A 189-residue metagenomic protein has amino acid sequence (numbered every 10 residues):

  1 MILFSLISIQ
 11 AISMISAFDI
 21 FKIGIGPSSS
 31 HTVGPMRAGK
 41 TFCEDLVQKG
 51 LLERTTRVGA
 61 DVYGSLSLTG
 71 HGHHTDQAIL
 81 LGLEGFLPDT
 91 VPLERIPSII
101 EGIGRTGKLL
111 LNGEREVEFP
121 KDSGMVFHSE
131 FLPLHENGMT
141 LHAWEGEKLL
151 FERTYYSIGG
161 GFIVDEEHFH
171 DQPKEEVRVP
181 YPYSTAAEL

Functional and structural regions predicted by a protein language model:
M1-I12: N-terminal amphipathic/basic-hydrophobic helices that include classical n-h-c signal peptides and signal-anchor
Q10-G24, G59-D61: Short, hydrophobic/aliphatic alpha-helical segments
F21-A38: Conserved phosphate/anionic-ligand binding catalytic regions in large, soluble enzymes, centered on
P35-F42, L83: Buried hydrophobic packing segments
A38, T75-D76, N137: Generic hydrophobic, aliphatic-rich segments that mediate packing or membrane embedding
F42-V58, D89-V91: Phosphate-handling active-site elements
T55-F86: A structural-propensity feature for long, helix-poor, extended segments
T90-L189: C-terminal regulatory domains involved in ligand/effector binding and gene-expression control
